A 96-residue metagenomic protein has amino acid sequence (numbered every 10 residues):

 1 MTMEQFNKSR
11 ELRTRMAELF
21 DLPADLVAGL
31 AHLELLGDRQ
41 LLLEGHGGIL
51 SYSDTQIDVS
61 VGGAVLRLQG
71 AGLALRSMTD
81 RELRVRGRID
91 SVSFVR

Functional and structural regions predicted by a protein language model:
M1-S51, S60-R96: Mature-chain termini and adjacent capping regions
